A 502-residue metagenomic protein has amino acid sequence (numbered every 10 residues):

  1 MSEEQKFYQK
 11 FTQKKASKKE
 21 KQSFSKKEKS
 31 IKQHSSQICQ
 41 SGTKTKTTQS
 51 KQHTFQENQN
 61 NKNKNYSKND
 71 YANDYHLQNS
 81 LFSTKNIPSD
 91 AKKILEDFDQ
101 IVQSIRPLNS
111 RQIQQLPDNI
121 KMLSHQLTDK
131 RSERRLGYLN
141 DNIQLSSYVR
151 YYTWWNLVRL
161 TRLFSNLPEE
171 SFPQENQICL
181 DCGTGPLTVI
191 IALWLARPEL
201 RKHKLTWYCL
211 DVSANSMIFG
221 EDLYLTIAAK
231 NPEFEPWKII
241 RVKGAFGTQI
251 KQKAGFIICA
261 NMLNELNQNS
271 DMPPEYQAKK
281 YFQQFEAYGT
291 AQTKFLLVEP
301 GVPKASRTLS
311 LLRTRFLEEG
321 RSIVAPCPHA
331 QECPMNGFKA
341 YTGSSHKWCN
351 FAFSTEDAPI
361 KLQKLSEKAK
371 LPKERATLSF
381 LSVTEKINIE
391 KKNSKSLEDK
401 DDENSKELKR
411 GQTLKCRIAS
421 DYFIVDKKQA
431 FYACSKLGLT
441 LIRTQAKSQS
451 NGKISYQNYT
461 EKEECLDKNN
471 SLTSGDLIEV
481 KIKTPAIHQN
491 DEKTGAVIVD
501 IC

Functional and structural regions predicted by a protein language model:
S2-K32, C39-R134: N-terminal auxiliary segments of SAM/dcSAM-dependent transferases
R134-E170: Class I SAM-dependent methyltransferase Rossmann-like catalytic core, especially the SAM/SAH-binding loop
P186-K202: Conserved SAM-binding loop of SAM-dependent methyltransferases across substrates and taxa, primarily the Class I
I218-K251: S-adenosyl-L-methionine
A254-E275: A short SAM/SAH-binding and catalytic strip from SAM-dependent methyltransferases
G289-E299: Conserved beta-strand signature within the Rossmann-like core of class I S-adenosyl-L-methionine
S306-T314, E318-I387: Class I S-adenosyl-L-methionine
T355-C502: C-terminal lobe and adjacent flexible extensions of AdoMet/dcAdoMet transferase-like proteins
